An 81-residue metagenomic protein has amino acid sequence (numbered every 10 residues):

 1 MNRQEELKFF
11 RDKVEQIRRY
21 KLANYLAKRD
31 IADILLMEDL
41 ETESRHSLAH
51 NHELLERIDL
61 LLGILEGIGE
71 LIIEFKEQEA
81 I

Functional and structural regions predicted by a protein language model:
M1-K8, F75-I81: Short intrinsically disordered terminal tails
N2-D30: N-terminal acidic leader/helix
D12-K13, K28, L61-I64, I68 (+2 more regions): Amphipathic alpha-helical oligomerization segments
R18, L35, I73-K76: A structural signal for long alpha-helical coiled-coils and helix-turn connectors that form the cytosolic signaling
R29-G69: Acidic, low-complexity, intrinsically disordered interaction modules
